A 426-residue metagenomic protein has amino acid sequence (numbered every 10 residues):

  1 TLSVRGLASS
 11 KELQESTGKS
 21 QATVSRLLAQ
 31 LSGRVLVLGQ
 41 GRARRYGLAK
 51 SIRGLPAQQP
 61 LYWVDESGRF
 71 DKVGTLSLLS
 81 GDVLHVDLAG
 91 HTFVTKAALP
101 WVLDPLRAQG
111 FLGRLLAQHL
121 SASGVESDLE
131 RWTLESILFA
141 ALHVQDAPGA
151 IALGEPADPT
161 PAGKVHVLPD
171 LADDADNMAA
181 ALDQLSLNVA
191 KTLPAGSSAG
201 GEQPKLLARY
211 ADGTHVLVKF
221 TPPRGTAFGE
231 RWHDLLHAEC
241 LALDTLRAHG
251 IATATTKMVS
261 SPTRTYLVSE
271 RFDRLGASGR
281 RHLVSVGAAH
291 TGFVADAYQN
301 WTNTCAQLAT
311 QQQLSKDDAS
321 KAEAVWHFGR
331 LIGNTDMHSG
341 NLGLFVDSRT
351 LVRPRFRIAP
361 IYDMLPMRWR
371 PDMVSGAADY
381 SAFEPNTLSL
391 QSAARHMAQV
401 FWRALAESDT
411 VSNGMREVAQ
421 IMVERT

Functional and structural regions predicted by a protein language model:
S3-S339, G343-T426: Phosphate/dinucleotide-binding and metal-coordinating scaffold of catalytic cores in nucleotide-dependent enzymes
